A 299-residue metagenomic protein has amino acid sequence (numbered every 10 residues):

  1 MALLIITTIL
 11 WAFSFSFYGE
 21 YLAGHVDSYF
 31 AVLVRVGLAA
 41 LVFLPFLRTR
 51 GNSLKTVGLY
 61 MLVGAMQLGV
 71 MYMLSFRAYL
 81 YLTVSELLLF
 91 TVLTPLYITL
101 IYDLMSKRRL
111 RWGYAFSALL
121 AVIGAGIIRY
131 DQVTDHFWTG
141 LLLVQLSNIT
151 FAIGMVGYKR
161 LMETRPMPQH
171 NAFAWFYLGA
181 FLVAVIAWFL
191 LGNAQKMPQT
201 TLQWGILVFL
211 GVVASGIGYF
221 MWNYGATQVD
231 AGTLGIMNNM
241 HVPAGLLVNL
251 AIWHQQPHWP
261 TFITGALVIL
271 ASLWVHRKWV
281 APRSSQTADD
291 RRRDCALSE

Functional and structural regions predicted by a protein language model:
L10, S14-F15, L44-L87, T91 (+2 more regions): Specific transmembrane alpha-helical segments of multi-pass solute transporters/efflux pumps, especially DMT/EamA
F13, F17-E20, L38-K55, V122-H136 (+3 more regions): Membrane-interface helix-cap regions at the ends of transmembrane helices in multi-pass membrane proteins
G19, A40-F43, I98-T99, V133-G192 (+2 more regions): Transmembrane alpha-helical segments that form core, pore/gating elements of small-molecule transporters/exporters
G24-V70, Y97-I98, T150-G157, A174-L191 (+2 more regions): Transmembrane alpha-helices of multi-pass small-molecule transport proteins
F30-A40, F76-R109, Y114-A115, S147 (+1 more regions): Specific alpha-helical transmembrane segments that line the substrate/conduction pathway and gating interfaces
V32-G37, N239-E299: C-terminal-most transmembrane helix of multi-pass membrane proteins
L33, L87-L93, Y158-F181, V212-A251: Helix-helix packing/entry segments at the starts of transmembrane helices
L54-L59, L88-T91, L104-I127, T134-L141 (+1 more regions): Loop-to-transmembrane alpha-helix entry segments
